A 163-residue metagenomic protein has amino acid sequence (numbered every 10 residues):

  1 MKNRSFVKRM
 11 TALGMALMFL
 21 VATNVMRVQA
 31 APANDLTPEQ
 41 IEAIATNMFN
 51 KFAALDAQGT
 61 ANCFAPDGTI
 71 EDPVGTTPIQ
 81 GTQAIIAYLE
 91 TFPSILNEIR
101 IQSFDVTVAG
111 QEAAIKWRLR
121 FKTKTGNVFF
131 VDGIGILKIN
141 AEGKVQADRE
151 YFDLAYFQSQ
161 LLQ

Functional and structural regions predicted by a protein language model:
F6-A12: N-terminal export leaders
A12-T23: Bacterial N-terminal signal peptides
V21-P66, Q163: Short, low-complexity N-terminal intrinsically disordered segments enriched in polar/charged residues
L36, A57-G110: A solvent-exposed, acidic/Ser-Thr-rich amphipathic alpha-helical stretch
S94-I95, F121-F130: Short, cysteine-centered beta-strand-loop-beta hairpins and adjacent loop/turn segments enriched in charged/polar
R100-I101, K116, F129-G135: Short, surface-exposed coil-to-beta transition loops
G110-L119: A short hydrophobic beta-strand element
D132-Q160: Short beta-strand edge/turn micro-motifs at domain boundaries
